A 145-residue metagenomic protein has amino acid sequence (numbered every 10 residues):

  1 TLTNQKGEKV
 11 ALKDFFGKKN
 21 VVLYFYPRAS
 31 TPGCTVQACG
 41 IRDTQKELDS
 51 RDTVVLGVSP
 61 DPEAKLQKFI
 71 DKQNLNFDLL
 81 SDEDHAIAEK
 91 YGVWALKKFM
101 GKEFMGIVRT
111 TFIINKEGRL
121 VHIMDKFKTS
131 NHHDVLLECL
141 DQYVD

Functional and structural regions predicted by a protein language model:
T1-D145: Chalcogenol-based redox active-site neighborhoods
